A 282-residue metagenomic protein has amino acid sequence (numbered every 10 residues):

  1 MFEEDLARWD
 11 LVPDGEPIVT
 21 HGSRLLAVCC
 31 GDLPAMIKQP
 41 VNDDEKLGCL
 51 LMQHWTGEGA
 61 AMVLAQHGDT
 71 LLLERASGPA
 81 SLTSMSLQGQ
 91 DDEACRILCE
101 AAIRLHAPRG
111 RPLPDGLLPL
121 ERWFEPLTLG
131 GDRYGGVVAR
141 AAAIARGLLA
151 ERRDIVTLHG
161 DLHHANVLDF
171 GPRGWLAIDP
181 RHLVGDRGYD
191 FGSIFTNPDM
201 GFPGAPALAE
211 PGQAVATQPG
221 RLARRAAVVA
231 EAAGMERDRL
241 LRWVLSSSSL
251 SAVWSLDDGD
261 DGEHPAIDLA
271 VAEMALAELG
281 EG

Functional and structural regions predicted by a protein language model:
F2, A107-G160, F170-P172, E231: An alpha-helical support segment within catalytic cores of ATP-dependent transferases
F2-C30: ATP-binding glycine-rich phosphate-binding loop
I18, R24-C29, V63, A143-Y189: Active-site acidic catalytic loop and adjacent metal/ATP-binding pocket of ATP-dependent phosphoryl transfer enzymes
D32-A76, A80-L105: A conserved alpha-helical element in kinase catalytic cores
N42, D69-D91, R104-R111, L120-D132 (+1 more regions): A glycine-centered beta->alpha junction motif in the catalytic cores of kinase/phosphotransferase enzymes
D44, E93-I97, V137, T217-R225: Soluble or luminal CAZymes and related metallo-dependent hydrolases
F170-A227, E231-R242, H264-V271: Active-site Asp-x-Gly
S251-G282: ATP/Mg2+ or Mg2+-diphosphate-binding catalytic cores that bind nucleotide phosphates or diphosphates via glycine-rich
